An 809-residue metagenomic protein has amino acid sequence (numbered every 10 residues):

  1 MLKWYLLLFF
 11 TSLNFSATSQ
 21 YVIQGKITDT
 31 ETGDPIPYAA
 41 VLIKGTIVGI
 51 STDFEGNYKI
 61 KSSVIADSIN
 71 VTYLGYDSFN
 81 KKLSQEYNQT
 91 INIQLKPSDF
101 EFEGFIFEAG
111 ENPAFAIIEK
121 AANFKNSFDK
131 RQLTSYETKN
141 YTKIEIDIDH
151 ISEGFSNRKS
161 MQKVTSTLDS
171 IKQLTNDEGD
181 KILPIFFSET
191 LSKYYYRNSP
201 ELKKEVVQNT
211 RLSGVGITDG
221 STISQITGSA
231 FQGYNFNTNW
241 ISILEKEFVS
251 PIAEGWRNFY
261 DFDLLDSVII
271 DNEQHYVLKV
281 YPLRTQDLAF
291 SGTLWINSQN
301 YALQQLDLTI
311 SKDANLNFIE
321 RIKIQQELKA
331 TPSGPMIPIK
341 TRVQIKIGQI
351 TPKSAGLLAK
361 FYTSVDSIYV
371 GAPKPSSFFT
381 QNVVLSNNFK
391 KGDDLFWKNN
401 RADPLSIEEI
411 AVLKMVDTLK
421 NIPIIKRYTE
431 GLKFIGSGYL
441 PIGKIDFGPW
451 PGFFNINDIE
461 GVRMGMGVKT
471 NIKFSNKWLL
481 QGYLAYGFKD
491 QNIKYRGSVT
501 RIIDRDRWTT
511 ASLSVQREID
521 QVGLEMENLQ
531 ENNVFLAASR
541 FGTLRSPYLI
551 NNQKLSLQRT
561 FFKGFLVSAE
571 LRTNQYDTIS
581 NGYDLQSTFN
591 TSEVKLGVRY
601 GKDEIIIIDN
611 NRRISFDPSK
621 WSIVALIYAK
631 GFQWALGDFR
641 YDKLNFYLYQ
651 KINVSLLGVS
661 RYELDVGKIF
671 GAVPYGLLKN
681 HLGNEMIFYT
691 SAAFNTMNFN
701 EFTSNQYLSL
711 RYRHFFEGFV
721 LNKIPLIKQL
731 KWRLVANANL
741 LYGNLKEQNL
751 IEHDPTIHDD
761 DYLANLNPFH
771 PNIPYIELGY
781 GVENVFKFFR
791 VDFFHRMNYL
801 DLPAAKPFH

Functional and structural regions predicted by a protein language model:
M1-K26, V41, S68, F102-F105 (+2 more regions): Bacterial Sec-dependent N-terminal signal peptides
Y21-I23, T30-G45, V64: Short, ordered, surface-exposed loop/turn motifs in non-cytosolic proteins
I23-D29, G56, I93: A short, amphipathic beta-strand motif
A39-I43, I69, F107, T138 (+2 more regions): Hydrophobic beta-strand segments
I43-G45, S68-K81: A short, solvent-exposed loop/turn motif at the edges and junctions of modular extracellular/periplasmic domains
I47-N57: Short, acidic Ser/Thr/Gly-rich low-complexity loop/linker segments typical of extracellular and cell-surface proteins
D99-F100, G104, E108-H275, Y281-A289 (+8 more regions): Structured extracytoplasmic
F379-H809: Exposed, low-structure sequence patches enriched in small/polar residues
